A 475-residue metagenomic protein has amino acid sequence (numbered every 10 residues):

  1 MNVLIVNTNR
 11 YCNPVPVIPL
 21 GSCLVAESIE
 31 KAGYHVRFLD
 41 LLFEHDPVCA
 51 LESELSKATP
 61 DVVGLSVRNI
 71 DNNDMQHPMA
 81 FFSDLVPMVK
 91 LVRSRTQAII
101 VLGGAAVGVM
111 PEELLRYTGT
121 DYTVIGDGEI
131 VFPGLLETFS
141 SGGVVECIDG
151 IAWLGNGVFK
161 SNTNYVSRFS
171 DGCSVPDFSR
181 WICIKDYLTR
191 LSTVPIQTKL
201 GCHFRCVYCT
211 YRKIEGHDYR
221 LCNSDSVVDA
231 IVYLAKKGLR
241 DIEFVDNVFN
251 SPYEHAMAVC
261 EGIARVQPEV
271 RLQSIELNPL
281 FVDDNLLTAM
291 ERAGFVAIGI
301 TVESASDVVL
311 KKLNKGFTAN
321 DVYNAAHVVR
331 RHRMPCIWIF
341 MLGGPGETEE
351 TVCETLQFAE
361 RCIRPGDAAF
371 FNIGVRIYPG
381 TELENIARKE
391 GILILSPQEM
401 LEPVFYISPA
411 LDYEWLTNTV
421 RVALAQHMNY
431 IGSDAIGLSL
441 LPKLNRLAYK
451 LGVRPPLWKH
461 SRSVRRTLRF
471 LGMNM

Functional and structural regions predicted by a protein language model:
M1-V232, K236-K237: Acidic, low-complexity intrinsically disordered segments
V3-I5, H35, E52-S56, D61 (+1 more regions): Radical SAM enzyme core and accessory elements
C12-N13, N69-M75, P111, F204 (+5 more regions): Flexible glycine/acidic-rich beta-alpha junction loops that bind and position SAM and/or redox cofactors in anaerobic
A32-Y34, L91-A98, K237, V266 (+4 more regions): A structural motif corresponding to the C-terminal end of an alpha-helix and its immediate exit/capping segment
G64-V67, G128, A289-A305, A369-R376: Non-cysteine beta-strand/loop elements that form the S-adenosyl-L-methionine
V101, V124, Q273, I337 (+1 more regions): Structural detector of well-ordered beta-strand residues that form the stable sheet scaffold of enzyme domains
P111-T118, L286, G346-R361: Catalytic cores of alpha/beta
D171, P176-G344, Q357: Radical SAM [4Fe-4S] cluster-binding motif and immediate context
